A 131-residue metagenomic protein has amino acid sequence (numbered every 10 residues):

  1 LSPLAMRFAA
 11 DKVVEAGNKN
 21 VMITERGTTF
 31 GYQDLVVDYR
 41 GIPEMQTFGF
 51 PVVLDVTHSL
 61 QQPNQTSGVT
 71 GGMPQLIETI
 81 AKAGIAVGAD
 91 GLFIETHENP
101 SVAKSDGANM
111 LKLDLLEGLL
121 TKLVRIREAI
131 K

Functional and structural regions predicted by a protein language model:
L1-T96: Catalytic alpha/beta core domains of metabolic enzymes, predominantly
N99-K131: C-terminal helical cap(s) of enzyme catalytic domains, especially alpha/beta-barrels
